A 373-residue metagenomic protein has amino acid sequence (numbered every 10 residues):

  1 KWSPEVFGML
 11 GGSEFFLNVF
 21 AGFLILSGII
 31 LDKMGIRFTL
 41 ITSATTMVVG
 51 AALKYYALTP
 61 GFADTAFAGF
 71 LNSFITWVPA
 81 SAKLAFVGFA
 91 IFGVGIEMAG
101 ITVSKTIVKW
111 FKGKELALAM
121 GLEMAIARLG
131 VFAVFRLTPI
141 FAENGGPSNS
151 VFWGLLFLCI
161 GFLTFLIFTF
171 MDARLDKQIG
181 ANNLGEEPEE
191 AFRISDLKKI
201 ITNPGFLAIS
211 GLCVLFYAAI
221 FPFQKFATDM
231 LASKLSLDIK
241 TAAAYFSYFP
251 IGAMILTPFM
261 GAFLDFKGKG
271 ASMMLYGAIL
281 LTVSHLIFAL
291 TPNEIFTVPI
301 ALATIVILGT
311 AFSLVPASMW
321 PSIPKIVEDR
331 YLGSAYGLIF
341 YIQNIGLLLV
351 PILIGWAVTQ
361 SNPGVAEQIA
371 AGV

Functional and structural regions predicted by a protein language model:
A21-G35, L256-K269: Helix-to-loop junctions at the C-terminal end of transmembrane segments in multipass secondary transporters
D32-A44, D265-I279: Cytoplasmic membrane-interface "Motif A"-like loop-to-helix N-cap segments of 12-TM Major Facilitator Superfamily
T45-W77, I279-I295: C-terminal ends and interior cores of transmembrane alpha-helices in multi-pass membrane transporters/permeases
A82, F86-I126: Cytoplasmic helix-loop-helix junction between adjacent transmembrane helices in 12-TM secondary transporters
S150-F168, A370-V373: Symmetry-related core transmembrane helices of the 12-TM Major Facilitator Superfamily/SLC fold
D176-I209: Juxtamembrane intracellular "pre-TM" segments in multi-pass secondary transporters
N203-T257, V350-P351: Extracytoplasmic gate region of multi-pass secondary transporters
G270-M319: C-terminal transmembrane helical hairpin of 12-TM major facilitator-type secondary transporters
